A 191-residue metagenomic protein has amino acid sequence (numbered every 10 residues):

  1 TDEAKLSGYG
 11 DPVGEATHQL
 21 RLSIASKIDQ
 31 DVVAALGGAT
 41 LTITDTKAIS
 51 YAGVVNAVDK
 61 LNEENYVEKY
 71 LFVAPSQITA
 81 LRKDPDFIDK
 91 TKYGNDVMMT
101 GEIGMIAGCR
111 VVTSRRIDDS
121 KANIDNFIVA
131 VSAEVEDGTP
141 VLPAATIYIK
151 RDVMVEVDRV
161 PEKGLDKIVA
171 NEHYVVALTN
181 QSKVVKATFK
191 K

Functional and structural regions predicted by a protein language model:
T1-D2, F72-Q77, A130-A133, N180: Helix N-cap / beta->alpha transition motif
T1-L41, N62-Y66, L71, V111 (+1 more regions): Long, contiguous amphipathic alpha-helices that act as assembly "spine/axial" helices in icosahedral shell and virion
S7, D84-K191: Sequence/fold signature of self-assembling virion shell proteins
G8-P12, T46-S50, N123: Alpha-helix capping and helix-coil boundary motifs
G37-M105, C109: Extended, solvent-exposed, turn-rich assembly/linker loops in the middle of proteins
